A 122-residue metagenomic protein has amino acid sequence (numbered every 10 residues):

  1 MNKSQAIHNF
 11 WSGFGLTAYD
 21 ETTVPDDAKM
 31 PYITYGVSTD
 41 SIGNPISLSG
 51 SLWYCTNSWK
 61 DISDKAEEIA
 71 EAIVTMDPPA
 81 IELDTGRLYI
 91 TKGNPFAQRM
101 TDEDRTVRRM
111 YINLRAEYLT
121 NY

Functional and structural regions predicted by a protein language model:
M1-T22, T34-Y122: Charged, amphipathic alpha-helical segments and their flanking helix caps
